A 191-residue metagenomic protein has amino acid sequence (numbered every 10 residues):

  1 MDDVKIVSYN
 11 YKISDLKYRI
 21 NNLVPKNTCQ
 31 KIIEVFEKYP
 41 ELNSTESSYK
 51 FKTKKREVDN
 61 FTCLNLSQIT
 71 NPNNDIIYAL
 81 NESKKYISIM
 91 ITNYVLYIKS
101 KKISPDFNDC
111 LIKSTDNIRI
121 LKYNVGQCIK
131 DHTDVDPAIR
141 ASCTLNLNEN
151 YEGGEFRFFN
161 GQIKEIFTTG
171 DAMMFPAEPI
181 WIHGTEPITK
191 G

Functional and structural regions predicted by a protein language model:
D2-L111: Non-heme Fe(II)/2-oxoglutarate
D15-R19, R140-S142, I180: Intrinsic-disorder/low-complexity, polar/charged segments enriched in Ser/Thr/Lys/Arg/Asp/Glu/Gln
D106-F107, I129-H132, W181-H183: Eukaryotic intrinsically disordered and solvent-exposed regulatory patches
L111-L121: Alpha-helix-centered segments that form part of catalytic cores
D116-I118, A141, G154: Change "...and in nucleic-acid phosphodiester-cleaving endonucleases..." to "...and in nucleic-acid processing enzymes
I120-D136: Conserved short histidine dyad/triad with adjacent acidic residue
G126, P137-I139, L147-G191: Catalytic core of Fe(II)/2-oxoglutarate
